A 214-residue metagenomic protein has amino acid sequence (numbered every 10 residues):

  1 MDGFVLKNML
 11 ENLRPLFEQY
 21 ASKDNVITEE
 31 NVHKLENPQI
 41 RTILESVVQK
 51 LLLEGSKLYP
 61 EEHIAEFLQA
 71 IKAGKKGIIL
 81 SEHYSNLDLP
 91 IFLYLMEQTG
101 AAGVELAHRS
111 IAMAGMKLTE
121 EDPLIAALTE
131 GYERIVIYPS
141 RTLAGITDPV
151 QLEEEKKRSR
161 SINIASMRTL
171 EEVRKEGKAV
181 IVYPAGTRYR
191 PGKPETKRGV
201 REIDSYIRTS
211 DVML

Functional and structural regions predicted by a protein language model:
M1-S56, I71: Low-complexity, highly charged intrinsically disordered N-terminal segments that act as targeting/localization
E54-L214: Soluble catalytic domains of membrane acyltransferases
